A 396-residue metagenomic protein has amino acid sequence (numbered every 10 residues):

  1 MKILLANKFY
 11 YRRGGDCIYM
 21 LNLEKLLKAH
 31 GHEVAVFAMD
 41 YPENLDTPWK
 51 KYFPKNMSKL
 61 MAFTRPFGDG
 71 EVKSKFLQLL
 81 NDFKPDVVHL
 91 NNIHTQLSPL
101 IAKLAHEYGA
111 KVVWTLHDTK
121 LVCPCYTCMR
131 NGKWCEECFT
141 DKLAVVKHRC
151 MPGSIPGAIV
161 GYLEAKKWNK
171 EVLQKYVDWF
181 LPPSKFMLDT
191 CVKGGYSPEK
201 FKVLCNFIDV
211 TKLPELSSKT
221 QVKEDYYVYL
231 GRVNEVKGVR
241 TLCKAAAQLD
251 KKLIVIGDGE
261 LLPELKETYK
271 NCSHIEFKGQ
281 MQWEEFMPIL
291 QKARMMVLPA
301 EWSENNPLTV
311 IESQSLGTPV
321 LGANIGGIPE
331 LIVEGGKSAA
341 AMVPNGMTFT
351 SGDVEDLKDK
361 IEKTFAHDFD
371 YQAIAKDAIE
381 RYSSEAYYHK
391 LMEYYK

Functional and structural regions predicted by a protein language model:
M1-P42, N81-F83, Y108-K111, A247: N-terminal subdomain of nucleotide-sugar transferases
E107, K120, C135-F180, D189: Membrane-proximal helix-turn-helix segments that form the acceptor-binding/catalytic region of lipid-linked
L181, Q221-K237, C243-D250, I254: Conserved donor-binding/catalytic core segment of Leloir-type glycosyltransferases
F186, F207: Carbohydrate-associated surface elements
E264-P288: Nucleotide-activated donor-binding/catalytic signature segment of Leloir-type glycosyltransferases, i.e., the conserved
Q291-N305, T318: Acidic donor-binding loop of glycosyltransferase active sites
V333-V354, E362-D368: Conserved acidic donor-binding segment of nucleotide-sugar-dependent glycosyltransferases
A366-Y395: A charged, aromatic-enriched C-terminal amphipathic alpha-helix characteristic of glycosyltransferases across folds
